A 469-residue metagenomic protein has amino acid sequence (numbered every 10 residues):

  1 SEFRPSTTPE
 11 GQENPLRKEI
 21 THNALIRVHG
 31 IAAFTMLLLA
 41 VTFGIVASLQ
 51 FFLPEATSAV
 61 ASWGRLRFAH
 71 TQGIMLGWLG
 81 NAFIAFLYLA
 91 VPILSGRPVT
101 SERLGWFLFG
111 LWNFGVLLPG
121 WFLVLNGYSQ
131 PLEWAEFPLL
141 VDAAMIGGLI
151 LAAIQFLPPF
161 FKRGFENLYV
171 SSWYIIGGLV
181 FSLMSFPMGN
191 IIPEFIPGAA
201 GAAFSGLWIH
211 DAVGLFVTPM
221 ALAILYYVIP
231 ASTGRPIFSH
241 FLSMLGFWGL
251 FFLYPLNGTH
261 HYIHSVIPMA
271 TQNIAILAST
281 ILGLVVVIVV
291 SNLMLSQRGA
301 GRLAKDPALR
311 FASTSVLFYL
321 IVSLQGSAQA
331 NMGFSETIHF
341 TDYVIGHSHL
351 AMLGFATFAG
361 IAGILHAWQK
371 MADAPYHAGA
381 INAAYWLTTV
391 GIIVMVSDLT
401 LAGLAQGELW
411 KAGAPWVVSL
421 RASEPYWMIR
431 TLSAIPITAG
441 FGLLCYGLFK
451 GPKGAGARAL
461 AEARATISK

Functional and structural regions predicted by a protein language model:
E2-L16: Extreme N-terminal flexible tails
R4-P5, R27-F52, W63-R97, E102-N126 (+8 more regions): Hydrophobic cores of alpha-helical transmembrane segments in multi-pass integral membrane proteins
Q12-I26: Cytosolic juxtamembrane amphipathic/interface segments immediately preceding and feeding into a transmembrane helix
T57-A61: Solvent-exposed, non-transmembrane regions of integral membrane proteins
P131-V141, N167-S171, A200-H210, I267-A278 (+1 more regions): Non-cytosolic membrane-interface motifs at loop->transmembrane helix junctions
G164-Y169, G201-S205, S232-S243, A270-T271 (+2 more regions): Hydrophobic, small-residue-rich membrane helices and short re-entrant helix-turn-helix hairpins that build
L295-D306, A328-S335, T341: Alpha-helical transmembrane segments in multi-pass integral membrane proteins
G456-K469: Short, highly charged, low-complexity non-transmembrane loops/tails of multi-pass membrane proteins
